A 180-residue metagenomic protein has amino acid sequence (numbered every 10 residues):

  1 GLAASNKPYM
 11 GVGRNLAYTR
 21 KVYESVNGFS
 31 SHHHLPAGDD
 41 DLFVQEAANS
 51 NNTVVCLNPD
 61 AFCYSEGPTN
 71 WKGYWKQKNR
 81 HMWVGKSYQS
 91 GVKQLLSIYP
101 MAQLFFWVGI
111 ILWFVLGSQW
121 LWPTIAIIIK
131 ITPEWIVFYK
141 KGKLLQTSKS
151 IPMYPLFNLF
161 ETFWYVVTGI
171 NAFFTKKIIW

Functional and structural regions predicted by a protein language model:
G1-K7, G169-W180: Low-complexity, charge- and small-residue-enriched intrinsically disordered regions
G1-S30, W75, M82, Y154-E161 (+1 more regions): Long helical/loop segments within the catalytic core of UDP-sugar-dependent glycosyltransferases, especially the large
K7, G11, P36, Y64-G67 (+2 more regions): Alpha-helix initiation/capping motif
E24, S30-K93: Catalytic donor/gating beta->alpha subdomain of glycosyltransferases that bind UDP-sugars
V92-M101: Select subsegments of transmembrane alpha-helices in polytopic membrane proteins, especially boundary-proximal
P100-K176: Membrane-embedded multi-pass helical conduit in multi-pass membrane proteins, especially envelope-biosynthetic
